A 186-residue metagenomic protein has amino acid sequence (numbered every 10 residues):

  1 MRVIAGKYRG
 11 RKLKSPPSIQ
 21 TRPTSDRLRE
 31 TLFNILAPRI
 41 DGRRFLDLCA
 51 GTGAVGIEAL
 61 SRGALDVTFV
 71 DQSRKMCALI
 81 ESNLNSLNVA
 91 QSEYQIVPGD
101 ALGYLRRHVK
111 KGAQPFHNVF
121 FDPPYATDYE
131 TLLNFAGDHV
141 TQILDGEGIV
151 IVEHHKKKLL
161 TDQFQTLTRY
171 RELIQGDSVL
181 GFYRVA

Functional and structural regions predicted by a protein language model:
M1-A186: Class I S-adenosyl-L-methionine-dependent methyltransferase catalytic core
